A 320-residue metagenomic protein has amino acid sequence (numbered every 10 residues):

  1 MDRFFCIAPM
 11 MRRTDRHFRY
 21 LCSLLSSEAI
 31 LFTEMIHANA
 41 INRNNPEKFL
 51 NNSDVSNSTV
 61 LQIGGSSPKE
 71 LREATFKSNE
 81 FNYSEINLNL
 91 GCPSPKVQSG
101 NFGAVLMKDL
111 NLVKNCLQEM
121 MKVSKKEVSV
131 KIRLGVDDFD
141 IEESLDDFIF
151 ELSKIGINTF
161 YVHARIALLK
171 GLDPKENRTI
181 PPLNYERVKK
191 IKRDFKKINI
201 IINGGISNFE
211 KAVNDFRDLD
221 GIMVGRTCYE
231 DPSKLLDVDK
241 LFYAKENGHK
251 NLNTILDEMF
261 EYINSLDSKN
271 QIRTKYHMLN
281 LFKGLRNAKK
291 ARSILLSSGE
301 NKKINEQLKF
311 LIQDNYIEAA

Functional and structural regions predicted by a protein language model:
M1-A320: Flavin-dependent oxidoreductase catalytic cores
